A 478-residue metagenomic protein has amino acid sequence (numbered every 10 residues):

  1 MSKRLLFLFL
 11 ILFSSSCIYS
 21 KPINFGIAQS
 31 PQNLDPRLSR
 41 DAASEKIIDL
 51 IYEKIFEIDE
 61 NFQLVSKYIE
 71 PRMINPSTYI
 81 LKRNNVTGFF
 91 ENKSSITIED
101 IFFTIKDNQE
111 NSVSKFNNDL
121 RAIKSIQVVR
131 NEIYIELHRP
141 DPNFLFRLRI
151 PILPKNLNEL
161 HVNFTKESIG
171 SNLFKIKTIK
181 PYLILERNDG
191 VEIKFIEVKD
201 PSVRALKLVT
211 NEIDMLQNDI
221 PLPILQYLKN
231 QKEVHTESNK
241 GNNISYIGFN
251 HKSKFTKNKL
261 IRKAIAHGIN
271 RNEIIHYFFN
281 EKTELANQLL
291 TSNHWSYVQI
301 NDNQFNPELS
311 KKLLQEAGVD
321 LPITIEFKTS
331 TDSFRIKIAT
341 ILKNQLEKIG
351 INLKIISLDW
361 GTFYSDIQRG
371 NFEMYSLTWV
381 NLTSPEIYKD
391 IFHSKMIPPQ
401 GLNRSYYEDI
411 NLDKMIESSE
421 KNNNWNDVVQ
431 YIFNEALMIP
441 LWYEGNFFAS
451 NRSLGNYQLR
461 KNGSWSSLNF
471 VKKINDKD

Functional and structural regions predicted by a protein language model:
G26-N75, K106, I169-G170: N-terminal lobe/hinge region of extracytoplasmic solute-binding protein
M73-I74, T78, K82, K115-N158: Surface-exposed binding/hinge segments that line and control ligand-binding clefts or catalytic entry sites
I98-T104, N131-Y134, G190-E192, P223 (+5 more regions): Alpha-helical secondary-structure segments
I126, K354-F363, D390-S453, K477-D478: Extracytoplasmic/peripheral linker and loop segments enriched in polar/acidic and small residues with frequent Thr/Pro
E136-K194, D200-V203, E308, K312: Gly/Pro-rich hinge or "lid" segments in bacterial periplasmic/extracellular proteins
P181-Q226, N352: Ligand-site clamp/hinge motif
K257-N344, I349, D427, F470 (+1 more regions): Append "and occasionally in soluble cytosolic enzymes with long acidic Gly/Pro-rich linkers
F448-D478: Long beta-strand-rich cores associated with HINT superfamily self-processing modules
